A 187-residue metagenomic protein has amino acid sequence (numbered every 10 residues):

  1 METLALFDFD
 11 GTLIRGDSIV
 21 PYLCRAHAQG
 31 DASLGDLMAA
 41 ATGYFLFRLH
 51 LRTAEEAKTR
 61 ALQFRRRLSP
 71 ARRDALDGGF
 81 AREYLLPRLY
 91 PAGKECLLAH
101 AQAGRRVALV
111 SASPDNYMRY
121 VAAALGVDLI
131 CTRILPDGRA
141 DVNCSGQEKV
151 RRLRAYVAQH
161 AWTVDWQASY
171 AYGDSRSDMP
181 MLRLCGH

Functional and structural regions predicted by a protein language model:
M1-E2, A75, R82-H187: C-terminal cap/substrate-recognition subdomain and adjoining C-terminal extension of metal-dependent phosphatase-like
M1-L49: Active-site neighborhood of HAD-like aspartate-dependent phosphohydrolases
T3, D31-A32, G43, L49-R52 (+3 more regions): Conserved alpha/beta cores of soluble small-molecule-handling proteins
L13-G16, L51, R67, Q147-V150: Electropositive phosphate-/nucleotide-binding environments in soluble metabolic enzymes
I19, A57-K58, L135-D137: Acidic/polar active-site rim loop that often engages polyanionic ligands
P21-Y22, A41, R60, L76 (+2 more regions): A general alpha-helix detector
R48, F64, L68, I134: Active-site phosphate/ATP/adenylate-binding loop shared across adenylate-forming ligases
E56-A92: Metal-dependent phosphoesterase signature
